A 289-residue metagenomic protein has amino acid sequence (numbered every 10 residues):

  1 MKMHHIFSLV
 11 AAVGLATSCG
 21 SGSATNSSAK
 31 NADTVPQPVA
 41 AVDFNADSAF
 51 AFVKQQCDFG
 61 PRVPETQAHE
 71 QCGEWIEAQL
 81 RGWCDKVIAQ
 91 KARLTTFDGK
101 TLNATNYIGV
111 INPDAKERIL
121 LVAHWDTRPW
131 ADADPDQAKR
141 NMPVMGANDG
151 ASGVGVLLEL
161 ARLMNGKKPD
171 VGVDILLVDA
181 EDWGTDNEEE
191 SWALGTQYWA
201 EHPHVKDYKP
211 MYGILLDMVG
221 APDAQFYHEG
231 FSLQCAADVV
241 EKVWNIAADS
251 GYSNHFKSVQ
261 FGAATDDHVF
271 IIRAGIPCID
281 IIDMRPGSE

Functional and structural regions predicted by a protein language model:
M1-F7: Bacterial N-terminal signal peptides that target proteins for export
A16-S18: C-terminal motif of bacterial Sec signal peptides marking the signal peptidase cleavage site
G20-S23: Bacterial signal peptide processing site
V35-P38, F50-R62, R140, P222-F226: Acidic/histidine-rich, surface-exposed loop or edge segments in extracytoplasmic proteins
A51-D114: A non-catalytic alpha/beta surface segment that caps or lines the substrate-entry region of metallo-dependent hydrolase
V63-P64, R93-T96, D114-A115, W125-P129 (+4 more regions): Solvent-exposed loop/turn segments at secondary-structure junctions within structured extracellular/periplasmic domains
K91, T101, Y212, A221-E289: Active-site-adjacent substrate-binding region of metalloamidase/peptidase-like peptide-processing proteins
N141-D238, A263, H268: Acidic/histidine-rich catalytic neighborhood of metal-dependent amide-processing enzymes
